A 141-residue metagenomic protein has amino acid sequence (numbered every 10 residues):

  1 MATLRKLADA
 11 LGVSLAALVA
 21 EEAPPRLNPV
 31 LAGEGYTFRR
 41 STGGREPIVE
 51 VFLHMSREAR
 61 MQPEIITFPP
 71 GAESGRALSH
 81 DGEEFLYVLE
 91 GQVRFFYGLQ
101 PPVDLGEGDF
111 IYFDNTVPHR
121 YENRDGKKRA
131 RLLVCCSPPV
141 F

Functional and structural regions predicted by a protein language model:
M1-D9: Short, basic-rich loop-to-helix N-cap that marks the start of a DNA-contacting helix
D9-R60: A short, N-terminal "cap"/entry segment at the start of jelly-roll beta-barrel domains of the cupin/DSBH fold
R45-I48, G106, N115-F141: Ligand-binding loop in jelly-roll beta-barrel domains
E58-M61, A72-F85, E107, R129: A short beta-loop-beta micro-motif enriched in histidine and acidic residues
S74-H80, Y97, V103, E122-R124: Short histidine-centered beta-strand/loop micro-motifs that create catalytic or ligand/metal-coordination sites
D81-G98: Glycine- and acidic-residue-biased ligand/ion/polar-headgroup-sensing regions
L99-D114: Short acidic-glycine-tyrosine-enriched beta hairpin
